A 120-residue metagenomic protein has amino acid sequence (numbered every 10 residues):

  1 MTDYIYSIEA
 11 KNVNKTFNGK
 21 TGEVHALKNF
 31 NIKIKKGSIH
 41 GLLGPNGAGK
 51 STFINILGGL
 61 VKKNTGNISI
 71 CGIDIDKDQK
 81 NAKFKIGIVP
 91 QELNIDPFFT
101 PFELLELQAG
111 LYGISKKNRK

Functional and structural regions predicted by a protein language model:
T2-A10, K15-N29, Q79: A short, flexible loop at the N-terminus of ABC-type nucleotide-binding domains that lies
D3-Y4, T21, K77-K80, E103 (+1 more regions): Short coil-to-helix "N-cap" segments within the ABC nucleotide-binding domain's helical subdomain
H40-L42, I54: Short hydrophobic beta-strand immediately N-terminal to the Walker A/P-loop
G44-G49: Walker A (P-loop) phosphate-binding loop of ABC-type ATPase nucleotide-binding domains
G58: Helix-to-loop junction immediately C-terminal to a conserved catalytic motif
G66-K77, N81-A82: Conserved ABC transporter NBD signature motif
